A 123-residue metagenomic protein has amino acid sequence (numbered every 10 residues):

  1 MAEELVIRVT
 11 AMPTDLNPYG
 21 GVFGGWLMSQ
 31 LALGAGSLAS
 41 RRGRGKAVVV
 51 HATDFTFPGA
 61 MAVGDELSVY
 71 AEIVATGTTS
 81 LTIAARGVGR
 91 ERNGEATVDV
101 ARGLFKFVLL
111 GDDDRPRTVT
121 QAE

Functional and structural regions predicted by a protein language model:
M1-H51, V108-E123: Hot-dog-fold acyl-thioester-processing enzymes
A2, A35-T76, S80-L81, V98-G103: Hydrophobic beta-strand-centered segment that forms part of the acyl-chain substrate-binding groove
E3-I7, A62-V63, V74-E123: HotDog/MaoC-like acyl-thioester-processing domains
P13-D15, A52-G59, G89-E91: Short, well-ordered turn and helix-capping elements at secondary-structure junctions
